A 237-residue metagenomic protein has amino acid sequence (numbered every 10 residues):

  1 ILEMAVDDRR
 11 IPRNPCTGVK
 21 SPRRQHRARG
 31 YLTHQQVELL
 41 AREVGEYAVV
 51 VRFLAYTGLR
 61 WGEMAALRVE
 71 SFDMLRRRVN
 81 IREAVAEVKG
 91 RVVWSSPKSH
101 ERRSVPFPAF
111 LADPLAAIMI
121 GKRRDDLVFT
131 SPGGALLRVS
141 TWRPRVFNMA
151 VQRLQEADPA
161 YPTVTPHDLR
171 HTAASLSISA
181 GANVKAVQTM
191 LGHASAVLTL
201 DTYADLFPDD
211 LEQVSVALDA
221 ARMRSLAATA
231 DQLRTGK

Functional and structural regions predicted by a protein language model:
I1-V6, P15, Q36, N148-R153: Short, Lys/Arg-enriched alpha-helical recognition elements, typified by the DNA-recognition helix
D7-L67, M74-L75, A86-E87, K98-R102 (+3 more regions): Basic, Lys/Arg- and aromatic-enriched nucleic-acid-binding interface segment
C16-G18, L54, R76-I81, F129 (+4 more regions): Short functional hotspots where side chains directly engage DNA or cofactors
L39-A48, T57, V105, M119-S140 (+2 more regions): Short, basic (Lys/Arg/His-rich) helix/loop patches that form interaction surfaces in the mid-to-C-terminal regions
L54-T57, W61, R68, R76 (+7 more regions): Active-site proximal loops enriched in glycine and acidic residues that flank catalytic Cys/His/Asp and coordinate
W61, F147, T172, T229-L233: Hydrophobic multi-pass inner-membrane translocation pores used for secretion and envelope-lipid/glycan export
S71, R76, V85-L111, A117 (+5 more regions): C-terminal secondary-structure termini that scaffold catalytic or DNA-interacting sites
